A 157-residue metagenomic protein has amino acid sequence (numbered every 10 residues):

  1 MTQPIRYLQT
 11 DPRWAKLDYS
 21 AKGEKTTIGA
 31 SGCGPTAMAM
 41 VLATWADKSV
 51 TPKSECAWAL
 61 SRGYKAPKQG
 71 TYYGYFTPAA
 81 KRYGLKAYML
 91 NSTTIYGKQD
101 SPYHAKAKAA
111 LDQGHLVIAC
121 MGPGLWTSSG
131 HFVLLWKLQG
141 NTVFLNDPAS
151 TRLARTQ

Functional and structural regions predicted by a protein language model:
M1-Q69: Active-site-adjacent structural segments surrounding the nucleophilic cysteine of cysteine proteases and isopeptidases
A43-Q157: Conserved active-site-adjacent core of cysteine acyl-enzyme catalytic domains
